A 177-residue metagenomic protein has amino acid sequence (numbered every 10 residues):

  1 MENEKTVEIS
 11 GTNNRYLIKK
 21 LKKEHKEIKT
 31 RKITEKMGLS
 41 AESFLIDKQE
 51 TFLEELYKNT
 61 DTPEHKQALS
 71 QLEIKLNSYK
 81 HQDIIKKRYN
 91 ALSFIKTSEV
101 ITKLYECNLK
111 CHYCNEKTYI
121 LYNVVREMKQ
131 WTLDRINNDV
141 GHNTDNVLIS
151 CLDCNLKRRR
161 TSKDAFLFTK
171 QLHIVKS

Functional and structural regions predicted by a protein language model:
M1-T51: General detector of N-terminal leader/presequence modules that precede the first folded domain
R31-H81: Eukaryotic intrinsically disordered, low-complexity, charge-rich
E64-Y113, D139: Short, charged surface segments at domain edges that flank catalytic/cofactor-binding sites
K110, V147-S150: Short pre-active-site segment immediately N-terminal to redox-active cysteine/selenocysteine motifs in thiol-based
H112-N115, D153: Short, cysteine/histidine-rich loop/knuckle motifs that typically chelate Zn2+
E116-V147: Histidine-centered nuclease catalytic patch
I136, V140-L148, L156-S177: Polybasic, low-complexity binding patches
